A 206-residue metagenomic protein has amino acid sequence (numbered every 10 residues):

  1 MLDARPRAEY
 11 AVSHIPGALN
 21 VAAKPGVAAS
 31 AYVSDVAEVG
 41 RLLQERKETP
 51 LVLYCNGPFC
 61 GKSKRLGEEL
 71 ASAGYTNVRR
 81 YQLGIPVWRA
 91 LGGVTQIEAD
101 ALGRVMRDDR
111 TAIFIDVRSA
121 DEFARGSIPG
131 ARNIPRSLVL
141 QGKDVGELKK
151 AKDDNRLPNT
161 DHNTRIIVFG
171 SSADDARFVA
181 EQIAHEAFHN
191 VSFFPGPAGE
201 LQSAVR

Functional and structural regions predicted by a protein language model:
M1-D3, F114-D116: Structural scaffold elements adjacent to functional motifs in cytosolic proteins
Y10-L53, G57-I113, A120-R206: Rhodanese-like catalytic fold shared by cysteine-dependent sulfurtransferases and DSP/PTP-type phosphatases
